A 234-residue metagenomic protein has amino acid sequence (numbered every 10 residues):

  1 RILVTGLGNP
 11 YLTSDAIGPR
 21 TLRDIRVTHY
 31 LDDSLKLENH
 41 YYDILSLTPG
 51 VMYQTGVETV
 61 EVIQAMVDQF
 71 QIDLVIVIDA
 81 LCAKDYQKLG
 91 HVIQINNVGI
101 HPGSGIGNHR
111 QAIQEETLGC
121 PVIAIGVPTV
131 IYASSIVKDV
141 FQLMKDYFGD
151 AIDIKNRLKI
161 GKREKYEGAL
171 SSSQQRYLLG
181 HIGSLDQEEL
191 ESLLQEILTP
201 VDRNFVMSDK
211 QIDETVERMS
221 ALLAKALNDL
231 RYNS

Functional and structural regions predicted by a protein language model:
L3, L74-I76: Structural motif
T5, N9-H40, S46: Glycine-rich phosphate/diphosphate-binding loop of Rossmann-like nucleotide-binding domains
L7-D15, Y53, A80-K84: Gly/Ser/Thr-rich loops at beta-strand to alpha-helix junctions that form or flank small-molecule/cofactor-binding
A16, R20, E58-V62, F70 (+1 more regions): Conserved active-site and cofactor/substrate-binding residues in soluble primary-metabolism enzymes
R26, Y30, Q64, D68-Q71 (+1 more regions): Signal for well-folded cores of large energy- and translation-related assemblies
K36-H40, V67-F70, Y86-Q87, Q114-L118: Solvent-exposed alpha-helices and their adjacent loops that cap or buttress functional pockets in soluble metabolic
N39-Q71: A structural-propensity feature for long, helix-poor, extended segments
L47-T48, I78-S234: A structural signal for small-residue-enriched, beta-sheet-centric alpha/beta enzyme cores and oligomeric scaffold folds
